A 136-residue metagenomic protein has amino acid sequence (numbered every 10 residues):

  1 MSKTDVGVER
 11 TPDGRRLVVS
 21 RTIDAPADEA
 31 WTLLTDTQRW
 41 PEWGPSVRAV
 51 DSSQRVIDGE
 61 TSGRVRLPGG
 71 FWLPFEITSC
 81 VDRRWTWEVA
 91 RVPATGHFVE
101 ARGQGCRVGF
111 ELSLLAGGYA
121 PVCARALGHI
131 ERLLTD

Functional and structural regions predicted by a protein language model:
M1-K3, L17, P74-F75, R132 (+1 more regions): Intrinsically disordered, low-complexity proline-rich regions
M1-S53: Hydrophobic ligand-binding cavity/cleft-lining segments
T4-D5, L17, G59-T61, A94-G96: Short structured motifs
V8-T11, I77, F98-E100: Short secondary-structure boundary/capping segments
T22, P41-E42, D51-A94, G105-R107 (+1 more regions): Glycine-rich portal/gate segments that line the openings of hydrophobic small-molecule binding cavities
L34, L67, L127-I130: Generic helix-packing signal
R84-D136: Beta-strand/loop substructures that line and gate deep hydrophobic ligand-binding cavities in soluble
